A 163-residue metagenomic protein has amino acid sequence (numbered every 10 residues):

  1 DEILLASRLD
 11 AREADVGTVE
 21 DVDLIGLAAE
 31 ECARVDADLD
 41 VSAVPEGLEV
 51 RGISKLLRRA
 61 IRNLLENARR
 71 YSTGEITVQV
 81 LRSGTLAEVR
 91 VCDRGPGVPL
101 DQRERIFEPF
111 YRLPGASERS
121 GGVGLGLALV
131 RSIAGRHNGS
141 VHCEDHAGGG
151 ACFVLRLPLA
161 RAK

Functional and structural regions predicted by a protein language model:
A11-G17, E49-G52: Conserved micro-motifs of the catalytic ATP-binding
E75-T85: Short beta-strand/loop element within the Bergerat-fold HATPase_c
D93: Acidic ATP/Mg2+-coordinating residue in the GHKL
V98-F110: Short conserved segment of the HATPase_c
Y111-G121: Glycine-rich ATP-lid/hinge loop adjacent to the conserved G-boxes
G126, V130: Short alpha-helical Gxxx[C/S/T] motif in the catalytic ATP-binding
